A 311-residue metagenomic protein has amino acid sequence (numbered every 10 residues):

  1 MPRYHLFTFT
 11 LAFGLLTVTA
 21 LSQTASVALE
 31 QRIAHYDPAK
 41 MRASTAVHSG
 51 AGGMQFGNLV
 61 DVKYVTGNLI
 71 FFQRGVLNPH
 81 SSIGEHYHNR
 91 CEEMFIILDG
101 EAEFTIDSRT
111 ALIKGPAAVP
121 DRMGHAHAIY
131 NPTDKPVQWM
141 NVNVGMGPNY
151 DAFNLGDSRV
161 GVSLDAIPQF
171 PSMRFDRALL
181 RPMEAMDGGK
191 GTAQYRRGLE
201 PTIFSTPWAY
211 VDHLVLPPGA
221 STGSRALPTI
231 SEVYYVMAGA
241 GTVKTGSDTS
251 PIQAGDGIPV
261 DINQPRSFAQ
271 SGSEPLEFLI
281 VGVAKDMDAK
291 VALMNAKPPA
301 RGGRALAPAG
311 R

Functional and structural regions predicted by a protein language model:
M1-H5: Positively charged n-region of N-terminal signal peptides that target proteins for export
T8-A20: Bacterial N-terminal signal peptides
Q23-L69, G84, N149-W208, G223 (+1 more regions): A short, N-terminal "cap"/entry segment at the start of jelly-roll beta-barrel domains of the cupin/DSBH fold
G67, M123-N149, T242, A254 (+1 more regions): Ligand-binding loop in jelly-roll beta-barrel domains
Q73-H88, D212-L227: Conserved short histidine dyad/triad with adjacent acidic residue
R90-A102, T229-T242, G246: Glycine- and acidic-residue-biased ligand/ion/polar-headgroup-sensing regions
R109-G124, S247-N263: Short acidic-glycine-tyrosine-enriched beta hairpin
